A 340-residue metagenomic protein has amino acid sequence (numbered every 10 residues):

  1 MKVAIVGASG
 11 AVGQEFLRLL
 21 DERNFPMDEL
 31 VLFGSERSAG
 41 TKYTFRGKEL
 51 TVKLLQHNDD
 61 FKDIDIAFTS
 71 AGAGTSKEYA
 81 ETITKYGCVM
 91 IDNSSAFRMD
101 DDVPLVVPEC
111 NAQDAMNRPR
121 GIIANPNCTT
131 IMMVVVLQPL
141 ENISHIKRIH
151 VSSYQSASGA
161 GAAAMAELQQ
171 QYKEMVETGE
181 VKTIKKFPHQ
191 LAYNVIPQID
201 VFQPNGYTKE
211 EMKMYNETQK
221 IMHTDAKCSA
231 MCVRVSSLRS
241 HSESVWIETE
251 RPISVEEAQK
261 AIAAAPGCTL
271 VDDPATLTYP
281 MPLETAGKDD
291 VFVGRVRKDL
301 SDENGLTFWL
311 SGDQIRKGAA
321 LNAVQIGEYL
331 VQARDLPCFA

Functional and structural regions predicted by a protein language model:
M1-L191, K227, R251, K260 (+5 more regions): N-terminal Rossmann-like NAD(P) cofactor-binding subdomain of oxidoreductases, focused on the glycine-rich
L17, Y215-Q219, Q259, A263: Generic solvent-exposed, charged/amphipathic alpha-helical segments that serve as macromolecular interface scaffolds
N117-A124, N194-N205, F308-L310: Helix-loop-beta segment of a Rossmann-like dinucleotide-binding subdomain
G121-M132, G206-Y215, K220, G318-N322: A glycine-rich, Thr/Ser-enriched phosphate-binding loop motif common to dinucleotide/cofactor-binding enzymes
G159-A162, Q203-G206, S237-S240, V255-E256: Short acidic/glycine-rich loop or secondary-structure boundary segments that cap or lie
P188-L238: Oxyanion-binding "anion nests"
A226-A340: C-terminal active-site/capping subdomain that shapes the small-molecule cofactor and substrate pocket of enzyme
